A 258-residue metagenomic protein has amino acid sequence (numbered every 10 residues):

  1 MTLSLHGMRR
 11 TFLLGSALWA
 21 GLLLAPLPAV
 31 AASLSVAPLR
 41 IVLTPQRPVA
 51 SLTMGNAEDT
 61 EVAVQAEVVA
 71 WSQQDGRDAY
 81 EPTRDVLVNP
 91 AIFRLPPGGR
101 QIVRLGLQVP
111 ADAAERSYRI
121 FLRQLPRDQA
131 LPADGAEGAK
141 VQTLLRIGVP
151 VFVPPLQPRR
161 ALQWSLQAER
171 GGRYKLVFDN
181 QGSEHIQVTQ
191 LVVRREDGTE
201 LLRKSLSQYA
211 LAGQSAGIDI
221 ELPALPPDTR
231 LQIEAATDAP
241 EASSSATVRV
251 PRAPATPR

Functional and structural regions predicted by a protein language model:
A20, P26-P28: N-terminal signal peptide c-region/cleavage motif recognized by signal peptidases
A31-A57, R159-G171: Beta-sheet-dominated interaction scaffolds and their linkers
P45-S51, Q101, E115-Y118, G172-Y174: Short, solvent-exposed loop/turn segments enriched in Ser/Thr/Gly
M54-E58, L176-G182: Asparagine-centered strand-capping/turn motif at beta-strand->loop junctions
T60-V68, H185-L191: Short, hydrophobic/aromatic beta-strand segments
A70-T83, R127-A130, R194-K204: Short aromatic-acidic-glycine turn motif
D78-A111, T199-P226: Intrinsically disordered, low-complexity Pro/Gly/Ser/Thr-rich segments with frequent PxxP/GP/PP motifs and embedded
Q108-P154, P158, L225-R258: Terminal connector regions
